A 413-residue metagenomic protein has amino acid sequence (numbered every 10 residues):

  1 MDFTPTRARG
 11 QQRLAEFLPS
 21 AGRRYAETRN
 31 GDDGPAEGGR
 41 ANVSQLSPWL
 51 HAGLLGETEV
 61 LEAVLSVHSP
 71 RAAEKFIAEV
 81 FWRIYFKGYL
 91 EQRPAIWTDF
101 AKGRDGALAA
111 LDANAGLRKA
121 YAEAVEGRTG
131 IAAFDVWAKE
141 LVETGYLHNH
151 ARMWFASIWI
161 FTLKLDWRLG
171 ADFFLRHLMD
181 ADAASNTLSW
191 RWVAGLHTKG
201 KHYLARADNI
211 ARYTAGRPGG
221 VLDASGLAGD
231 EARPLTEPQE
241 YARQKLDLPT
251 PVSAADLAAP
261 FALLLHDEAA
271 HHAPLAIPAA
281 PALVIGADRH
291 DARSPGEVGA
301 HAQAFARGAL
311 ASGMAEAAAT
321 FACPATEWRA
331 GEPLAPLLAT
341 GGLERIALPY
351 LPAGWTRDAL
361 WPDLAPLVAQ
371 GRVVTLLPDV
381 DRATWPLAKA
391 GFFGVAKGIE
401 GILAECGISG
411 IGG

Functional and structural regions predicted by a protein language model:
D2-G10, P19-T58, E62-A78, W82 (+6 more regions): Trp/Phe/Arg-rich N-terminal binding region typifying the photolyase-homology
L50, L55-A63, R71-L248: Active-site-proximal binding-pocket segments
